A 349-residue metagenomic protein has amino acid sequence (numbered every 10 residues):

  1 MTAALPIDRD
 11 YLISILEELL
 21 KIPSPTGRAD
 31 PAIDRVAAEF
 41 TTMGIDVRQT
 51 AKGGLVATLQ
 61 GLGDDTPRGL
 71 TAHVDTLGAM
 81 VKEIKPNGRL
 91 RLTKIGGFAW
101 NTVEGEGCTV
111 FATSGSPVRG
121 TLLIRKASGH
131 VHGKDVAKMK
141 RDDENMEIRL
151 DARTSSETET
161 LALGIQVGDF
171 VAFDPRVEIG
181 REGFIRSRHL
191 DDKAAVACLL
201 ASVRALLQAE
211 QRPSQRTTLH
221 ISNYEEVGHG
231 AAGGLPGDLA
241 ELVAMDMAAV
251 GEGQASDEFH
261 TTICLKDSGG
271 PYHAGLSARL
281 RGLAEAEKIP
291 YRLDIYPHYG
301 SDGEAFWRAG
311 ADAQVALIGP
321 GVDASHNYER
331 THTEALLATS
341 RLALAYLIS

Functional and structural regions predicted by a protein language model:
M1-S349: N-terminal hydrophobic/helix-forming segments and targeting peptides
